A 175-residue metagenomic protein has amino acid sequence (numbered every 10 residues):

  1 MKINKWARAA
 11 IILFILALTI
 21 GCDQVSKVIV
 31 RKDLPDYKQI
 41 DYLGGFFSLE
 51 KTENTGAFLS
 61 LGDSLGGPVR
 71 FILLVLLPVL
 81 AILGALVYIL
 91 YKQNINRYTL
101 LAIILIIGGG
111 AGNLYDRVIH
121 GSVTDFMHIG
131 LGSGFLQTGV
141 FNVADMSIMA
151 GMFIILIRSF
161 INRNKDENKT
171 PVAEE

Functional and structural regions predicted by a protein language model:
M1-E175: Alpha-helical transmembrane bundles and membrane-interface segments of multipass inner-membrane proteins
